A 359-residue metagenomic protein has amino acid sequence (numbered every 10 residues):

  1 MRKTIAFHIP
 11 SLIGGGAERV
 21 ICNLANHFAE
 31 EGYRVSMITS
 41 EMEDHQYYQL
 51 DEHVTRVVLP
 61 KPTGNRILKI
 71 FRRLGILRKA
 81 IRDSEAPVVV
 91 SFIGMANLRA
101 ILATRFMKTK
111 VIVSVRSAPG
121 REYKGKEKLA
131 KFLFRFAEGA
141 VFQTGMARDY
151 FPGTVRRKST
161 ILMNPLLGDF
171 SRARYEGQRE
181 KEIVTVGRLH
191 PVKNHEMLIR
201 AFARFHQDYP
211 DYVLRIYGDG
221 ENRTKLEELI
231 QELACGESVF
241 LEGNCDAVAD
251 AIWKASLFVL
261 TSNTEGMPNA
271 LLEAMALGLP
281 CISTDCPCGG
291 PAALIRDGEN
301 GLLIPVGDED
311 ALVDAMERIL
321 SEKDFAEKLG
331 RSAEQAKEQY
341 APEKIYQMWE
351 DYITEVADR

Functional and structural regions predicted by a protein language model:
R2, F7-G15, R19-L68, P152 (+1 more regions): N-terminal strand-loop element at the rim of the active site of nucleotide-sugar-dependent glycosyltransferases
E18-N23, K181, R188-Y209, E221-E228 (+1 more regions): A conserved mid-protein helix/loop that constitutes part of the nucleotide-sugar donor-binding site
S91-N97, V115: Short His-centered aromatic/hydrophobic patch
R105, V111-V141, G153-T154: A conserved, positively charged/aromatic
R135-S171, T185: Donor nucleotide-sugar binding/catalytic pocket of nucleotide-sugar-dependent glycosyltransferases
N244, N263: Aromatic "clamp/platform" in nucleotide-sugar-dependent glycosyltransferases that forms part of the donor/acceptor
P280-D285: Short hydrophobic beta-strand element within catalytic cores of glycosyltransferases and related nucleotide-activated
R296-G298, L302-E309, E317-K323: Conserved acidic donor-binding segment of nucleotide-sugar-dependent glycosyltransferases
